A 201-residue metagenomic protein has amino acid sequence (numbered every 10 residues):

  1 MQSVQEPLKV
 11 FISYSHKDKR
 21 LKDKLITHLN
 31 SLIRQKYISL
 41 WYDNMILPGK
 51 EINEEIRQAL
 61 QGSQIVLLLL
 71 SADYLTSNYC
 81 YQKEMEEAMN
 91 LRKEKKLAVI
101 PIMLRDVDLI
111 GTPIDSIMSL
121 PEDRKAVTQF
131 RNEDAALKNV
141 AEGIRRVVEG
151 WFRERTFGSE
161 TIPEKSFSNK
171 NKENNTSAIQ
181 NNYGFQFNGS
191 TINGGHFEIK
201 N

Functional and structural regions predicted by a protein language model:
Q2-S3: Regulatory and partner-binding modules of innate immune sensors/adaptors
E6: Exposed loop/turn and edge beta-strand positions of beta-sandwich/beta-sheet ligand-binding modules
K9-F11, S39: Residues that mark the start of a beta-strand
F11-S15, I102: Short hydrophobic segments within beta-strands
D18: Nuclease catalytic cores
L21-W151: Cross-kingdom TIR/SEFIR domain
T128, F157-N201: Long, low-complexity intrinsically disordered regions enriched in small/polar and proline/glycine residues
